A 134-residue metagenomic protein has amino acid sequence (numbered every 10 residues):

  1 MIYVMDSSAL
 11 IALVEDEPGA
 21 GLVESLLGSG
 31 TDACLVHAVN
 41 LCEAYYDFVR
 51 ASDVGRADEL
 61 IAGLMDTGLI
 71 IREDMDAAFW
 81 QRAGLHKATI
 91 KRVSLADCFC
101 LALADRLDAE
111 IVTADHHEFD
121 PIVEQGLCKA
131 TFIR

Functional and structural regions predicted by a protein language model:
M1, G30-C34, L69-I71, R106-E110: Short active-site oxyanion
M1-V36, V49-A62, Q125: Short, well-structured N-terminal submotif of metal-dependent ribonuclease cores
M5, V36, D74, L95-C98 (+1 more regions): Short beta-strand scaffold positions
S8, C42-Y45, G84: Amphipathic alpha-helical segments within well-ordered protein domains
A9-L10, N40-L41, F79, F99-C100 (+1 more regions): Alpha-helix capping/helix-boundary segments
L41-E73: Active-site-proximal, substrate-binding regions of enzyme catalytic domains and RNA-binding/basic surfaces
M65-T89: Acidic catalytic patch
I71-R72, L101-R134: Acidic, PIN/NYN-like endoribonuclease modules and their adjacent C-terminal/linker elements
